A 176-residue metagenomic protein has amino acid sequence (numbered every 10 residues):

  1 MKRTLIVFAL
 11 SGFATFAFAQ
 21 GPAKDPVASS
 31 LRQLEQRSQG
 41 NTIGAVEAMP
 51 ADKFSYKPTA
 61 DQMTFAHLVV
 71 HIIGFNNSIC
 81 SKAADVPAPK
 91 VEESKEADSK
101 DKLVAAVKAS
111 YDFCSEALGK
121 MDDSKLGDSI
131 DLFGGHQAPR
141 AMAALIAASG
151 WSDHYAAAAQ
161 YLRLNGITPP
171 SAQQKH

Functional and structural regions predicted by a protein language model:
M1-T4: Positively charged n-region of N-terminal signal peptides that target proteins for export
V7-F16: Bacterial N-terminal signal peptides
A19-V27: Cleaved targeting-peptide boundary
R32-I43, A51-E92, D131-H176: Short, contiguous alpha-helical
E96-D131, A138-H154: Acidic/histidine-rich alpha-helical segments that form the ligand environment of transition-metal centers
